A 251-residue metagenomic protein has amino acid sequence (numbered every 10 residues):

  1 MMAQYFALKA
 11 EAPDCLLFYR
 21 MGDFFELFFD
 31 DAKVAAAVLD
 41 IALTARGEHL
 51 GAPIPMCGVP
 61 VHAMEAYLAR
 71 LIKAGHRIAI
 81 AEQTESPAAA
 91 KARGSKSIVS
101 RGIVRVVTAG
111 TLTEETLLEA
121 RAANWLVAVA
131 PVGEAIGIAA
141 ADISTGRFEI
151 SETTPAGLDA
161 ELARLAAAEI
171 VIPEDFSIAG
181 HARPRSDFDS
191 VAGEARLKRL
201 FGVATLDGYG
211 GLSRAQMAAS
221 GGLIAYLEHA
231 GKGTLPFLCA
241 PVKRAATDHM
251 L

Functional and structural regions predicted by a protein language model:
M1-L251: Basic, polar low-complexity surface loops/patches
